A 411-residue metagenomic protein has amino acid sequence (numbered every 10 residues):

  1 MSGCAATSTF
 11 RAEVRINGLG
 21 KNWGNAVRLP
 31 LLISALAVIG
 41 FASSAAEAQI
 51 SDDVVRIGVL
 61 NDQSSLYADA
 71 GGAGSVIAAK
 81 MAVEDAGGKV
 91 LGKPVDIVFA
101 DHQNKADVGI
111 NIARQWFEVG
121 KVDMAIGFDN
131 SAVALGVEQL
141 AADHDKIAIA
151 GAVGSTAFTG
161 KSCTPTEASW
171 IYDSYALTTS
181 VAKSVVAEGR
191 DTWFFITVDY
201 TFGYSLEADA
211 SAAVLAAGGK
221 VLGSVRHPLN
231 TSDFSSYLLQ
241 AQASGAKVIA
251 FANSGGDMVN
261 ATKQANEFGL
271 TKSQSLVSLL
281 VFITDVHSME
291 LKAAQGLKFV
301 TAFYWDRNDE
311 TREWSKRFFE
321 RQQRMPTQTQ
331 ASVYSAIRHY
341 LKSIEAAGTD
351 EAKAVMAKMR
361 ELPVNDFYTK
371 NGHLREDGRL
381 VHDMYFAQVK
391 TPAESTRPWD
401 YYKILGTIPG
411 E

Functional and structural regions predicted by a protein language model:
T9, G18, L32-I33, A46-E411: Extracytosolic ligand-binding ectodomains
F10-A26: Short, Lys/Arg-enriched N-terminal segments with co-localized hydrophobic residues within the first ~10-30 amino acids
V27-A46: Gram-negative bacterial Sec-dependent N-terminal signal peptides
